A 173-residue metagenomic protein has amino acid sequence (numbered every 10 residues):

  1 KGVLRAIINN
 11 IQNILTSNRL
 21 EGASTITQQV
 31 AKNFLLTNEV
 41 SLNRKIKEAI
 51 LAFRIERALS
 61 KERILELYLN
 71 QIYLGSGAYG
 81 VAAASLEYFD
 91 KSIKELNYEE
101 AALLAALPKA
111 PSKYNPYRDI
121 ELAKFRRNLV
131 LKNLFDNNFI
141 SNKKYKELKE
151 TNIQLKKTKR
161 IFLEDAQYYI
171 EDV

Functional and structural regions predicted by a protein language model:
K1-N10: Conserved catalytic or metal-liganding residues and their short signature motifs at active sites of enzymes
Q12, T16-N18: Disulfide-rich extracellular domains of secreted proteins
N18-V173: Non-catalytic, structured segments within soluble enzyme domains
